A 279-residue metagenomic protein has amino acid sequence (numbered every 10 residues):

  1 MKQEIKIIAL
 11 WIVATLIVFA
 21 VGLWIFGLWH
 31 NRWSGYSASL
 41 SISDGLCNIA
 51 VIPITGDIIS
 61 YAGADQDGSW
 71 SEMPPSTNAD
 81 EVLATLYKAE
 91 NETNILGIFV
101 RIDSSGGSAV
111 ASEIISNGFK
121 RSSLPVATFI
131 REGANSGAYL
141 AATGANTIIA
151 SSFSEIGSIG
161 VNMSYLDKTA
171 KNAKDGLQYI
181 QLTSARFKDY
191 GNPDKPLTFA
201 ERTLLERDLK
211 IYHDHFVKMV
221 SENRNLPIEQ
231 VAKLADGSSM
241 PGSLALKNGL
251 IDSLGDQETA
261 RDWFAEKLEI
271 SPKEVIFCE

Functional and structural regions predicted by a protein language model:
M1-G137, T147-S151, M163-E279: N-terminal organellar transit peptides
F153-V161: Active-site loop architecture of trypsin-fold serine endopeptidases
